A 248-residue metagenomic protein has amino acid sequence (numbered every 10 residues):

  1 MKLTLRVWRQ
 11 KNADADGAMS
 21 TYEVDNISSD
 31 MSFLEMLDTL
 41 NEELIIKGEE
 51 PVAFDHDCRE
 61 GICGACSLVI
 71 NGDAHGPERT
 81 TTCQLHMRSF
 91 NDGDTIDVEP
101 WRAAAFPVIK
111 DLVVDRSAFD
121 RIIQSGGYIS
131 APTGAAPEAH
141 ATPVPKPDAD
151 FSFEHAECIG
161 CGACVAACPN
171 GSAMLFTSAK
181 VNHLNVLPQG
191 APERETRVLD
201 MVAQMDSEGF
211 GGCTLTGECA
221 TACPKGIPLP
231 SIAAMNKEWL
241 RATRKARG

Functional and structural regions predicted by a protein language model:
M1-E23: Eukaryote-biased recognition of intrinsically disordered, low-complexity regulatory segments
L3, S20, G64, D94-I96 (+1 more regions): Structural beta-strand/beta-sheet cores of well-ordered domains, especially the beta-sheet scaffolds that support
W8-Q10, D25-I27, D57-R59, N71: Acidic/polar N-terminal loop/beta-strand segments that form early-domain functional surfaces
S20-S32: Short, contiguous acidic and Ser/Thr-rich linear segments
M31-E50, I96-G248: Ferredoxin-type iron-sulfur electron-transfer modules in oxidoreductases and energy-metabolism complexes
T39-D73: A basic, amphipathic helix-loop patch mediating RNA/tRNA/ribosome contacts
C63-A118: A generic, well-ordered mixed alpha/beta core segment in the N-terminal half of proteins
